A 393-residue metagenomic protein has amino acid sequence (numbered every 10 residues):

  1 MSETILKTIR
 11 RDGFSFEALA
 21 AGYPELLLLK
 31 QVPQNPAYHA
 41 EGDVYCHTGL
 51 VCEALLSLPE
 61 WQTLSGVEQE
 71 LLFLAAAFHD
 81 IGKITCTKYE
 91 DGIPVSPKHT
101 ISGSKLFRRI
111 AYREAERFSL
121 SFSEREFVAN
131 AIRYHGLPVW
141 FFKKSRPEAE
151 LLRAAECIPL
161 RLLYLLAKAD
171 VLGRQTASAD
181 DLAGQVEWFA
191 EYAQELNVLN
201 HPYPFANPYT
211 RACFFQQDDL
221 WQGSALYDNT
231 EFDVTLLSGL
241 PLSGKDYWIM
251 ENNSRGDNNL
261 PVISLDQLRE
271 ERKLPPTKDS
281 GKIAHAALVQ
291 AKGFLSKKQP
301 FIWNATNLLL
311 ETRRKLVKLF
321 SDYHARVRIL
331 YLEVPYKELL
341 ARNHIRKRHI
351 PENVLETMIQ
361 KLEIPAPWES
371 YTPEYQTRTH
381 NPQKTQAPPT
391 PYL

Functional and structural regions predicted by a protein language model:
M1-Y89: Acidic/His-rich, divalent-metal-binding segments that scaffold phosphate/diphosphate chemistry
P36-L50, D91-K105, T306-L309: Active-site metal-coordination segments of metallo-dependent hydrolases
S57, W61-Q185: Divalent metal-dependent catalytic cores for phosphoryl transfer on phosphate-bearing substrates
A193-N229: N-terminal pre-Walker A segment at the start of P-loop NTPase domains
T235-S238, D257, Y336-L393: Conserved GTP-binding G-domain of TRAFAC-class P-loop NTPases and closely related GTPase folds
L242: Walker A (P-loop) phosphate-binding loop of P-loop NTPases
D246-F301, Y336-A341: Conserved substrate/cofactor phosphate-moiety recognition/catalytic segment in nucleotide-dependent phosphotransferases
Y323-R342: Conserved phosphate-donor/acceptor-positioning beta-strand/loop module used by diverse small-molecule
